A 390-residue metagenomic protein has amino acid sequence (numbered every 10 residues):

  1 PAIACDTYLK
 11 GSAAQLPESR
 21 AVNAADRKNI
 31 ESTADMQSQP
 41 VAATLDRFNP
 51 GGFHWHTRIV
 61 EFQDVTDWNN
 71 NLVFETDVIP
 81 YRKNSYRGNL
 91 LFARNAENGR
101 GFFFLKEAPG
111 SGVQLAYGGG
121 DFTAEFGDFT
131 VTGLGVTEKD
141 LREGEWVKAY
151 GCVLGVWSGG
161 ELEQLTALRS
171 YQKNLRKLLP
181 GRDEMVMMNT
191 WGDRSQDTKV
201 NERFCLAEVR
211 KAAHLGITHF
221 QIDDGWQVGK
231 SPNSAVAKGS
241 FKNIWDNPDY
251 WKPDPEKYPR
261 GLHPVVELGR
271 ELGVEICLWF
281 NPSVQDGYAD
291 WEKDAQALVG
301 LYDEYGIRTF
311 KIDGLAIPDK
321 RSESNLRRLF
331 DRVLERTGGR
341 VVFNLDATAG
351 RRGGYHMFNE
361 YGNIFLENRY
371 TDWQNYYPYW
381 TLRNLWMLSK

Functional and structural regions predicted by a protein language model:
P1-G118: Polysaccharide-binding surfaces and accessory modules of carbohydrate-active proteins
A2-C5, Q39, E145-Y150, G339: Residues at beta-strand starts and edge strands
A4-K10, Y150, N189, E275 (+1 more regions): Residues within well-ordered beta-strands of beta-sheet-rich folds
K10-S12, T76-P180: Beta-strand-rich recognition/accessory modules
K148-Y150, Q221-I222, K311, V342-L345: A structural signal for short, well-ordered beta-strand segments and their strand-loop junctions that often border
D183-K320: Aromatic-lined carbohydrate-binding/catalytic grooves of carbohydrate-active enzymes
E271, D286-Q296, S324, L334-K390: Glycan-recognition surfaces
